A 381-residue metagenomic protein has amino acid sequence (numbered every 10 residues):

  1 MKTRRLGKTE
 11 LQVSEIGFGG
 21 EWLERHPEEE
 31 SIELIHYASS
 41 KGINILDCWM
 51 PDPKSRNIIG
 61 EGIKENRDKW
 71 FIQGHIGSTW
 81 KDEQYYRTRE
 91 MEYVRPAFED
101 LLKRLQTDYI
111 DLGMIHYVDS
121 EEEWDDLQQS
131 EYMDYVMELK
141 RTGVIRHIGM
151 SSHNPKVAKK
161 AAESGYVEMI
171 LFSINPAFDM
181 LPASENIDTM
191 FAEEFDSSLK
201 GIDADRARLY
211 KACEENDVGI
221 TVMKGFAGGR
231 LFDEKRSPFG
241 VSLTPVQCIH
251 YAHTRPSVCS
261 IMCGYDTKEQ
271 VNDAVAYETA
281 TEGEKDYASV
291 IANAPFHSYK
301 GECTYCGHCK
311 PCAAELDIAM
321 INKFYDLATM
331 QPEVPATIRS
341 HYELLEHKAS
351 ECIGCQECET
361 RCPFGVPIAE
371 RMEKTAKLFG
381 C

Functional and structural regions predicted by a protein language model:
M1-G74, D108, R141: N-terminal binding-site loop/beta-alpha segment at the start of enzyme catalytic domains that lines or forms
L6, F18, L46, I59 (+10 more regions): Conserved, mostly hydrophobic/aromatic
G19-E29, T79-R95, D233-S242: Active-site mouth loops of central-metabolism enzymes
L23-E29, D47-N57, W80-K81, R89 (+3 more regions): Acidic-and-aromatic substrate-binding clefts and catalytic sites of carbohydrate-active enzymes
H26-A38, R89-Q106, S152-K160, L243-Y251: Short, acidic/polar
D100-E123: Active-site groove signature of glycoside hydrolases
V118-M320, M330-L344, E370: Beta/alpha (TIM)-barrel catalytic core signal, keyed to glycine-rich beta->alpha loops juxtaposed to Asp/Glu that bind
C303-C312, C352-C358, C362: Short cysteine clusters
